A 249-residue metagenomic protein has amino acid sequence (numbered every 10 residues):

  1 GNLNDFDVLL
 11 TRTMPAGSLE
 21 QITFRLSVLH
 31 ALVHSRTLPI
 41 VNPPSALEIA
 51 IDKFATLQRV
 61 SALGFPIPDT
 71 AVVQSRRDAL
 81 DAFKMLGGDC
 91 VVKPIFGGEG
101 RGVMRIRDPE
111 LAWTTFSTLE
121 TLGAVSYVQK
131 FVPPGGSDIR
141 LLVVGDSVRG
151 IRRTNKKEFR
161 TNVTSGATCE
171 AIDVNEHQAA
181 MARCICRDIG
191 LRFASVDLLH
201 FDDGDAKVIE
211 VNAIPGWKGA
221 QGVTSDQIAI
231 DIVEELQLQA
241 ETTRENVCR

Functional and structural regions predicted by a protein language model:
G1-D69: Conserved N-proximal alpha/beta basic substrate-recognition cap immediately N-terminal to, or forming the N-lobe
L10-R12, V91, Y127: Structural motif
M14-A16, F96-G97, I214: Short glycine-rich anion-binding loops that position phosphate/pyrophosphate groups of nucleotides and phosphorylated
L63-G87: Rossmann-like NAD(P)H-binding beta-loop-alpha module
G87, R101-I189: Phosphate-binding site of ATP-dependent enzymes
C90, R149, A194, K207-E210: Protein kinase-like catalytic core scaffold
D173, R187, H200-R249: C-terminal active-site "lid" helix and adjoining low-complexity regulatory extension at the edge of ATP-using catalytic
V196-L198: Hydrophobic residue at the +6 position relative to the catalytic HRD Asp in the kinase catalytic loop
